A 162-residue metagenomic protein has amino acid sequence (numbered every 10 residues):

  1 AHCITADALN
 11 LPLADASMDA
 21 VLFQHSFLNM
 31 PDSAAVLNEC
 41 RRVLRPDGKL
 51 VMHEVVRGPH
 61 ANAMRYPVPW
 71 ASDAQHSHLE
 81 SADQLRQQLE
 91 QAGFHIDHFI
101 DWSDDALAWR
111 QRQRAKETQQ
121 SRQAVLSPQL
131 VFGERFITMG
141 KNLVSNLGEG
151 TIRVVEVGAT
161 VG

Functional and structural regions predicted by a protein language model:
T5-D7: Adenosine-cofactor binding site in Rossmann-like domains, unifying the SAM/SAH pocket of S-adenosylmethionine-dependent
L9-V21: A short acidic, Gly/Pro-enriched loop at the edge of an enzyme's catalytic core that lines a small-molecule cofactor
D19-D32: A short SAM/SAH-binding and catalytic strip from SAM-dependent methyltransferases
A34-K49: A short glycine-rich, Lys/Arg-flanked "PGG" loop and its adjoining helix->strand segment in the class I
V55-H76: Short, glycine-/aromatic-enriched active-site segment of Class I SAM-dependent methyltransferases
S77-F99: Short alpha-helix
I100-G162: Conserved Class I S-adenosyl-L-methionine
